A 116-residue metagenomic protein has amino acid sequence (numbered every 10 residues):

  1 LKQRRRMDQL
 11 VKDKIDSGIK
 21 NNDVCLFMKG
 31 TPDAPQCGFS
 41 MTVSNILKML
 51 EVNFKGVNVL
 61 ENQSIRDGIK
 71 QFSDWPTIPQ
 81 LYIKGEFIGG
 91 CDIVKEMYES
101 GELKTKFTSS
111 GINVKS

Functional and structural regions predicted by a protein language model:
L1-R6: Short, Lys/Arg-enriched N-terminal segments with co-localized hydrophobic residues within the first ~10-30 amino acids
V11-D13, R66: Eukaryotic intrinsically disordered and solvent-exposed regulatory patches
D16-N53: Local sequence-structure signature of Cys/Sec-based thiol-disulfide redox active-site neighborhoods
F27, Q80-K84: Acidic beta-strand-to-loop metal/phosphate-binding motif
K48-R66: Thiol-based oxidoreductase modules, predominantly thioredoxin-like and allied folds used for disulfide exchange
Q71-T77: Thiol/disulfide oxidoreductase modules built on the thioredoxin-like
I83-K115: Non-catalytic, surface beta->alpha helical segment in thiol-disulfide oxidoreductase systems
